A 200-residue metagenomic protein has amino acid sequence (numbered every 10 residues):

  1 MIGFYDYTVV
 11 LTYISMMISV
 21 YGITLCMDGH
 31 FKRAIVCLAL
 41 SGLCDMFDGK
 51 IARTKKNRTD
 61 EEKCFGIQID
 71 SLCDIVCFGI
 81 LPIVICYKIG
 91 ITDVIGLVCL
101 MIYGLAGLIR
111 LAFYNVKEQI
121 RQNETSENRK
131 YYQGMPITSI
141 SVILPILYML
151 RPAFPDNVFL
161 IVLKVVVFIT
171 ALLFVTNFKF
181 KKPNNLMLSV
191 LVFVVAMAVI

Functional and structural regions predicted by a protein language model:
M1-G49, A171-I200: Topogenic membrane-insertion module of multi-pass membrane proteins
I2-T12, D28, K32, C64-I67 (+5 more regions): Membrane-water interface of alpha-helical transmembrane segments
T8-Y13, T54-L111: Multi-pass membrane catalytic core of lipid/isoprenoid biosynthesis enzymes
L11-M17, C37-L40, V76-G79, V98-L105 (+4 more regions): Lipid-exposed faces of alpha-helical membrane segments in multi-pass integral membrane proteins
Y21-V36, V76, I80-M101, I146-V162 (+1 more regions): Helix-coil boundary and interhelical linker segments in multi-pass alpha-helical membrane proteins
R53-R58, L108-N123, L172-K182: C-terminal ends of transmembrane helices
Q122-I200: C-terminal membrane-associated helical module and adjoining short loops/tails
